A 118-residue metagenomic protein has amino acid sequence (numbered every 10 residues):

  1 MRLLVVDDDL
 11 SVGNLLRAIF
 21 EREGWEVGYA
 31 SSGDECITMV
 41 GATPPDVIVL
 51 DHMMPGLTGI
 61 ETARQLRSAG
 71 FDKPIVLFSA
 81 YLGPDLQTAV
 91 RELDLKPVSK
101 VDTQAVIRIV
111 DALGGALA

Functional and structural regions predicted by a protein language model:
N14-R22: Charged docking surfaces used in two-component/phosphorelay signaling
G24-S31, M39: Short hydrophobic/Thr-rich beta-strand motif most characteristic of the beta2 strand and flanking loop of CheY-like
S31-E35, T58-E61: Acidic catalytic/metal-coordinating carboxylates
T38, I60-F71: Short amphipathic alpha-helix used as the core "switch/output" element in two-component signaling
D51: Active-site residues of response regulator receiver
M54: Receiver (REC) domain active-site loop signature in two-component systems and cognate sites in sensor histidine kinases
E61, Y81-D111: Alpha4 helix (beta4-alpha4-beta5 surface) of REC/receiver domains from two-component response regulators
